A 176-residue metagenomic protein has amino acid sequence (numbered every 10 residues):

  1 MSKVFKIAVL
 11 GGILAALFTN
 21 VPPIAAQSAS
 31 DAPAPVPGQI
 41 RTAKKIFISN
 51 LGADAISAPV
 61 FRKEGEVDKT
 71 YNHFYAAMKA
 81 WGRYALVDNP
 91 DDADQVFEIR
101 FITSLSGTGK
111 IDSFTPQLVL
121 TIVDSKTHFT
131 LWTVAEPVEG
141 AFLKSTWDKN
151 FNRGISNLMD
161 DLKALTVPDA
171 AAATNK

Functional and structural regions predicted by a protein language model:
M1-A15: Bacterial N-terminal signal peptides that target proteins for export
G12-N20, L158: Hydrophobic alpha-helical segments of integral membrane proteins
N20-A80, F101-S104, T133-E136, L143 (+1 more regions): A structural "domain/chain start" motif
P37-G38, L86-D88: Surface-exposed acidic, glycine-flexible loop patches that form ligand/cofactor-binding and adhesion interfaces
V67, Y71-Y75, W81, D94 (+3 more regions): Extracytoplasmic/secreted envelope proteins and their assembly/folding machinery, especially bacterial periplasmic
A80-A85, D91-S145, K149: Surface-exposed short loop/turn segments
A85-L86, A170: Alpha-helix termini
S106-I111, W132, G154-L165: Short, highly charged low-complexity linear segments
